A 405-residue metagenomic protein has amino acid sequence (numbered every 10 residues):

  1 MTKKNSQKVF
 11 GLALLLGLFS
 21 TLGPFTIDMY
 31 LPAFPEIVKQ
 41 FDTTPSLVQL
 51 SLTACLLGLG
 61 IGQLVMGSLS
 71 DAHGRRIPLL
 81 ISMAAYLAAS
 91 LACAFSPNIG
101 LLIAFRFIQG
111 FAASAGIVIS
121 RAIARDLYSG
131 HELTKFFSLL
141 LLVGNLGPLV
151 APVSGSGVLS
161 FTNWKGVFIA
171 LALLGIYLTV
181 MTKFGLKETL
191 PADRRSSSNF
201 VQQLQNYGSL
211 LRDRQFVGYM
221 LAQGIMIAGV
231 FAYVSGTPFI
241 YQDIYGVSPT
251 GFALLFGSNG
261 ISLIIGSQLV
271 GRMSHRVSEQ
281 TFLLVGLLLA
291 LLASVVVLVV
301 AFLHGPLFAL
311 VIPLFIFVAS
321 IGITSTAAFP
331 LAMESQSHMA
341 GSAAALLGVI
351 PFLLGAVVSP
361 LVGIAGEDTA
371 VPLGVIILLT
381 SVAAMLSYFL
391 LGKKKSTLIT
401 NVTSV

Functional and structural regions predicted by a protein language model:
T2-N5, T189-M220: Juxtamembrane intracellular "pre-TM" segments in multi-pass secondary transporters
D42, G74, F95-L101, A112 (+2 more regions): Helix-breaking motifs and short loop linkers at transmembrane-helix boundaries and internal kinks in secondary membrane
I61-G100: Conserved MFS/SLC helix-loop-helix module at the cytosolic interface between two early adjacent transmembrane helices
A85-A92, G100-I108, F308-L314: Paired small-residue
P97, L101, L139-F184: Helix-loop-helix hairpin linking two adjacent transmembrane segments in secondary transporters
F105-L146: Cytoplasmic helix-loop-helix junction between adjacent transmembrane helices in 12-TM secondary transporters
T281-A327: C-terminal transmembrane helical hairpin of 12-TM major facilitator-type secondary transporters
L331-T369, I376-I377: A late C-terminal transmembrane helix in Major Facilitator Superfamily
